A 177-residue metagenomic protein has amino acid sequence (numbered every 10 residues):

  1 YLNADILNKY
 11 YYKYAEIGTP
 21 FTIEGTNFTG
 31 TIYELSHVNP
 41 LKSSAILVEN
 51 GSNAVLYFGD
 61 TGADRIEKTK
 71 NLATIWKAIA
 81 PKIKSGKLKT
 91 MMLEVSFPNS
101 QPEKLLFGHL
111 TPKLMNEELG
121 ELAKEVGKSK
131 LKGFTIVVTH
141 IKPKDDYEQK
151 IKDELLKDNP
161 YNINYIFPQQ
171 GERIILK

Functional and structural regions predicted by a protein language model:
Y1-Y12: Active-site HxH/HxHxD metal-binding segment of metal-dependent hydrolases
A4, P20-T22, K128: Short secondary-structure boundary/capping segments
D5-L7, I23-G25, P160: A generic structural signal for short, non-catalytic loop/turn and secondary-structure boundary residues
I6, I17, V38, V48 (+4 more regions): Extended aliphatic helical segments
Y12-K82, R173-K177: Core dinuclear metal-dependent hydrolase active-site scaffold
R65-Q169: Cap/insert and terminal regions of metallo-dependent hydrolase folds
